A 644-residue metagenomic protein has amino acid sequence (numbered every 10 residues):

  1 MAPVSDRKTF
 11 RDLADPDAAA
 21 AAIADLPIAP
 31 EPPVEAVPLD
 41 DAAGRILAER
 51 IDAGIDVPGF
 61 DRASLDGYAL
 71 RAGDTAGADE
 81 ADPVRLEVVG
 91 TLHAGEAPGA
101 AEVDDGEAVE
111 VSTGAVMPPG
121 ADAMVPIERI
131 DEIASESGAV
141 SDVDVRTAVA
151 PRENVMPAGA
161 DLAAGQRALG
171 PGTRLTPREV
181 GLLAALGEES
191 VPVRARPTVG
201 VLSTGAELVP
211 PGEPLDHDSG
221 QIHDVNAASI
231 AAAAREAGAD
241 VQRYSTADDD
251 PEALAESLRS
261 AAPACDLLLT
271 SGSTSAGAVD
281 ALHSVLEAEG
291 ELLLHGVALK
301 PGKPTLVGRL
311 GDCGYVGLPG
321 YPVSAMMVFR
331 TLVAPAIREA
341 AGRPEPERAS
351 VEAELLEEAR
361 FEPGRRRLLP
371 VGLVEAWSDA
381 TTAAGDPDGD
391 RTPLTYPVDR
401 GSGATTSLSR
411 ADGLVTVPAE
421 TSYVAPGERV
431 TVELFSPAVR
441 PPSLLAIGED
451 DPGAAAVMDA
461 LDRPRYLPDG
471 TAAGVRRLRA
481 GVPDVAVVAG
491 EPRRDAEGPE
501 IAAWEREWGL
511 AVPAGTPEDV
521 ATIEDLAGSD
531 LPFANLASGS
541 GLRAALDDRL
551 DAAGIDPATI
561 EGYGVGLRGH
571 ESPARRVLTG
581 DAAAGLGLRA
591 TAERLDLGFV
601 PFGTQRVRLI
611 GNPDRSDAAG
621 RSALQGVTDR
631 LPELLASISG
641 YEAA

Functional and structural regions predicted by a protein language model:
A2-E189, V351-E354, V417: Phosphate-interaction motifs
R62, V285-F435: Flexible glycine/proline-rich
N154-T270, T274-S275, P442-G470, R476 (+1 more regions): Phosphate-binding glycine-rich loops and their immediate beta-loop-alpha structural context
V398-A473, V482, I523, P632-A644: N-terminal hydrophobic or amphipathic helices and topogenic motifs
A456-L461, S538-Y563: Ligand-binding cleft/hinge of the Venus flytrap
E505-E507, L597-P632, A636, E642-A644: Periplasmic-binding protein-like
V512-F533: Flexible hinge/capping segments at coil-to-helix
A527, L531-A552, T628-A644: Ligand-binding clefts/hinges and TM-proximal coupling segments of bilobed small-molecule sensing domains
